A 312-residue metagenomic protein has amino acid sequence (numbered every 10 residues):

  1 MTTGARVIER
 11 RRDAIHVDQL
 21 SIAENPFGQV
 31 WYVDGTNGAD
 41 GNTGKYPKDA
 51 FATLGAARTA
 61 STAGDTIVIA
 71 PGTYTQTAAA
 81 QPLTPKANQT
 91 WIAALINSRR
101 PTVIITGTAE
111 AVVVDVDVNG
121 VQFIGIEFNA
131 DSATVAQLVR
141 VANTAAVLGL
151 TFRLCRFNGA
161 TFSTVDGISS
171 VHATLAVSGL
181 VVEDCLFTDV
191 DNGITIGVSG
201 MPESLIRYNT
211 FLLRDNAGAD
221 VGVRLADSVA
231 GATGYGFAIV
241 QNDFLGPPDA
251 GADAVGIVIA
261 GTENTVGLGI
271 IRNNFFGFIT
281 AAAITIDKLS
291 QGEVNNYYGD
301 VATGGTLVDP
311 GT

Functional and structural regions predicted by a protein language model:
M1-A56, T73, Y297, V301-A302 (+1 more regions): Right-handed parallel beta-helix/beta-solenoid
G4, I8-R10, F51, A60 (+3 more regions): Beta-strand-rich, repetitive solenoid scaffolds
W31-T36, A52, A56-Q76, Q89-N97: Glycine-rich repeat segments that build the extracellular carbohydrate-interaction surface of secreted and virion
T36-G41, G72-T75, L95-R99, P248 (+2 more regions): Acidic glycine-/aspartate-rich tracts in secreted/extracellular proteins
V68, A93, I104, D115 (+12 more regions): Extracellular beta-strand solenoid repeats
Q76-T77, K86-L138, G159-F162, D215 (+1 more regions): Right-handed parallel beta-helix/beta-spiral solenoid domain characteristic of secreted/periplasmic
Q81-P85, E110-D117, T134-A146, F162-L175 (+5 more regions): Glycine-rich beta-solenoid repeat tracts in large extracellular/virion proteins
A93-A94, N119-A130, L148-A160, A176-D191 (+5 more regions): Right-handed parallel beta-helix
